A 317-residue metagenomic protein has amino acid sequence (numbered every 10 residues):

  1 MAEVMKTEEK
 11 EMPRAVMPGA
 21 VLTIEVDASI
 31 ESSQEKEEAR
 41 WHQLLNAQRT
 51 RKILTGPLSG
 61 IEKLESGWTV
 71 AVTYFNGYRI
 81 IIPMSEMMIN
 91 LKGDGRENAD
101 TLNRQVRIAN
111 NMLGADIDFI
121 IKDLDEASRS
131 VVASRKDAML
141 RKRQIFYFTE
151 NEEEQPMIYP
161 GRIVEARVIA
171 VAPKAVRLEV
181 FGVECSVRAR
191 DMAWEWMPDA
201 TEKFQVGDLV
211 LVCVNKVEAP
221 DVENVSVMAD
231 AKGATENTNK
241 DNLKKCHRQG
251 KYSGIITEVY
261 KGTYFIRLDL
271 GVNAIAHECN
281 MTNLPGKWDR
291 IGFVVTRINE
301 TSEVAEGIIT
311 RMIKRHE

Functional and structural regions predicted by a protein language model:
M1-E317: Single-stranded RNA-binding regions, centering on S1/OB-family and related RNA-binding modules
